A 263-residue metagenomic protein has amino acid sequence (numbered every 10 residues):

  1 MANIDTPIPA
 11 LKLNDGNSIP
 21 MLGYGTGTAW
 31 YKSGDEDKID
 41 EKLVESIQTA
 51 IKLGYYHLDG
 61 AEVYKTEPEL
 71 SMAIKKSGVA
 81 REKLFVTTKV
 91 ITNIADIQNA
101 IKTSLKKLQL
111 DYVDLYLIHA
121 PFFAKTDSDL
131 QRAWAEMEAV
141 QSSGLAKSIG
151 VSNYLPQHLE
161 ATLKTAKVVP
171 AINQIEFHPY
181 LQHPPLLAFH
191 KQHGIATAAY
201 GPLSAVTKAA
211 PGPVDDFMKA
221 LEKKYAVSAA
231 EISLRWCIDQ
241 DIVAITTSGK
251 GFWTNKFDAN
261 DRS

Functional and structural regions predicted by a protein language model:
M1-K83, E136, S204: N-terminal binding-site loop/beta-alpha segment at the start of enzyme catalytic domains that lines or forms
I8, I47, E67, S71-I74 (+5 more regions): Generic structural signal for well-ordered alpha-helices, preferentially at hydrophobic/aromatic core positions
M21, R81-L84, D111-L115, K147-S148 (+2 more regions): Short acidic capping loops at alpha-helix termini that bridge into adjacent secondary structure
Y31-S33, D59-E69, I91-I97, F123-D127 (+2 more regions): Acidic-and-aromatic substrate-binding clefts and catalytic sites of carbohydrate-active enzymes
S33-I51, I94-Q109, L130, Q157-E160 (+1 more regions): Short, acidic/polar
R81-I94, L115-P121, F177: A short, structured active-site edge motif that brings together acidic residues
Q98-I118, A139-S143: CE4/NodB-like, metal-dependent polysaccharide N-deacetylase domain that modifies extracellular/periplasmic N-acetylated
A120-S263: Beta/alpha (TIM)-barrel catalytic core signal, keyed to glycine-rich beta->alpha loops juxtaposed to Asp/Glu that bind
